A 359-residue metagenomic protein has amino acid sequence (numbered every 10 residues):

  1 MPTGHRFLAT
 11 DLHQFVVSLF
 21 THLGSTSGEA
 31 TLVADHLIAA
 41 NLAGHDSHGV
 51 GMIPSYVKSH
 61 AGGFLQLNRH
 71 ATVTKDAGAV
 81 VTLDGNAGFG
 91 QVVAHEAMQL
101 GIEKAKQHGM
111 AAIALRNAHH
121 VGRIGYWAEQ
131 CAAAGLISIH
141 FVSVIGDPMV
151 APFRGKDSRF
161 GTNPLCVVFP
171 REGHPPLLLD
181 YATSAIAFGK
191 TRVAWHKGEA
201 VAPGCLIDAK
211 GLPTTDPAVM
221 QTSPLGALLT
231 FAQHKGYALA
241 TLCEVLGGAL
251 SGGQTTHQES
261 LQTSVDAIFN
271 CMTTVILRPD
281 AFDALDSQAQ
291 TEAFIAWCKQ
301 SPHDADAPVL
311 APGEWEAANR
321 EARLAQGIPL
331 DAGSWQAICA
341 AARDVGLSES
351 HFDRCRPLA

Functional and structural regions predicted by a protein language model:
P2-F7, L12-F15, H22, L250 (+1 more regions): Catalytic-core signal marking the mid-to-C-terminal active-site face
H5-D11, S25-G51, L65-D76, D266-F269 (+1 more regions): N-terminal glycine-rich anion-binding loops that anchor highly charged ligand groups
H48-I102: Active-site cofactor/substrate anionic-group-binding motifs, chiefly glycine- and Lys/Arg-rich phosphate-binding loops
V80-E172: A generic, well-ordered mixed alpha/beta core segment in the N-terminal half of proteins
P148-M220: Phosphate/diphosphate-binding glycine-rich loops and adjacent basic-rich segments that engage nucleotide
D157-F160, V167, A182-T183, A238-N270: N-terminal nucleophile
H196-H257: Secondary-shell segments that build the walls of catalytic and ion/ligand-binding clefts
